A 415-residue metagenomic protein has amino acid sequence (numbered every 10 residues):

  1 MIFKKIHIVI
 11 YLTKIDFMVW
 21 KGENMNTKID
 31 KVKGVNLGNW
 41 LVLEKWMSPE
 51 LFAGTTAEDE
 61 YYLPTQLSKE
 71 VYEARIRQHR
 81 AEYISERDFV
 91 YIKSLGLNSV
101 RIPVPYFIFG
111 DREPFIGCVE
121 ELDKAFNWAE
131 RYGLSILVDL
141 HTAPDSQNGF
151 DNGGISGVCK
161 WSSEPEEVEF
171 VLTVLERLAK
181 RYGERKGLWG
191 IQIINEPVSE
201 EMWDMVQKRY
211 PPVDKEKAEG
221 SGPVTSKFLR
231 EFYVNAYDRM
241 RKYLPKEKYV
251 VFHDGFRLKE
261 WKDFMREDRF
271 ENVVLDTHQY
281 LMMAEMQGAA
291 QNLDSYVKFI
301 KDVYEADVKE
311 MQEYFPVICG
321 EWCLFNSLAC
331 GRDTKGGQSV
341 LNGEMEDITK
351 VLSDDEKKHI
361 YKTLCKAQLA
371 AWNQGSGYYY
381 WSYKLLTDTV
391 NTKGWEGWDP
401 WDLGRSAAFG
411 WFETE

Functional and structural regions predicted by a protein language model:
I2-N24: Short, Lys/Arg-enriched N-terminal segments with co-localized hydrophobic residues within the first ~10-30 amino acids
I29-K31, S146-R332, A367-Y380, T389 (+1 more regions): Active-site region of glycoside hydrolase catalytic domains
L43-G117, Y378: Active-site-adjacent substrate/metal-binding segments within catalytic domains of carbohydrate-active enzymes
P49-A74, V206-S221, C330-K358: A solvent-exposed, charged loop/short amphipathic helix patch at secondary-structure junctions
E73-H79, Y106-V119, G157-E169, P197 (+2 more regions): The substrate-binding groove and active-site-proximal loops of carbohydrate-active enzymes, especially glycoside
R80-Y83, F89-L97, P114-H141, G153-G190: An active-site-proximal structural segment forming one wall of the substrate-binding cleft that immediately precedes
V104-G110, S135-I155, P197: Aromatic-lined carbohydrate-binding surfaces of glycoside hydrolases
F107-F109, P114, C330-K350, E356-K357 (+4 more regions): C-terminal/domain-terminus segments
